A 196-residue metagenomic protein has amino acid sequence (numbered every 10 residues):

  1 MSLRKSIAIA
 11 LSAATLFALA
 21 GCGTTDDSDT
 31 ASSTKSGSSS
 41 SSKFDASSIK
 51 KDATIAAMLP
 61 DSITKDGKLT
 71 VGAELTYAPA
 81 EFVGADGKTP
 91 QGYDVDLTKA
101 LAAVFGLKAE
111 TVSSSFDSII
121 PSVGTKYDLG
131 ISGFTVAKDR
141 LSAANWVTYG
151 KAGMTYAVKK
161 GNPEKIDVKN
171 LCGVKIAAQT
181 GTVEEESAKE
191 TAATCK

Functional and structural regions predicted by a protein language model:
M1-A20: Sec-dependent bacterial lipoprotein signal peptides
A18-S38: Bacterial lipoprotein signal-peptidase II cleavage site
G21, K126, K175: Conserved functional loop/turn residues at catalytic and ligand-binding sites
K35-G37, S41-D45, K50-G130: Extracytoplasmic small-molecule ligand-binding "clamshell" domains of the periplasmic binding protein/Venus flytrap
A78-V83, D139, E185-S187: Short, solvent-exposed loop/turn elements at domain surfaces
G84-A85, A143-A144, K169, K189-E190: Short amphipathic alpha-helical segments
P90-A103, F134-V136, G153-K196: Bilobed "Venus flytrap"/periplasmic-binding protein-like clamshell domains and structurally analogous long
K108-N170: Acidic, polar ligand-binding/catalytic clefts
